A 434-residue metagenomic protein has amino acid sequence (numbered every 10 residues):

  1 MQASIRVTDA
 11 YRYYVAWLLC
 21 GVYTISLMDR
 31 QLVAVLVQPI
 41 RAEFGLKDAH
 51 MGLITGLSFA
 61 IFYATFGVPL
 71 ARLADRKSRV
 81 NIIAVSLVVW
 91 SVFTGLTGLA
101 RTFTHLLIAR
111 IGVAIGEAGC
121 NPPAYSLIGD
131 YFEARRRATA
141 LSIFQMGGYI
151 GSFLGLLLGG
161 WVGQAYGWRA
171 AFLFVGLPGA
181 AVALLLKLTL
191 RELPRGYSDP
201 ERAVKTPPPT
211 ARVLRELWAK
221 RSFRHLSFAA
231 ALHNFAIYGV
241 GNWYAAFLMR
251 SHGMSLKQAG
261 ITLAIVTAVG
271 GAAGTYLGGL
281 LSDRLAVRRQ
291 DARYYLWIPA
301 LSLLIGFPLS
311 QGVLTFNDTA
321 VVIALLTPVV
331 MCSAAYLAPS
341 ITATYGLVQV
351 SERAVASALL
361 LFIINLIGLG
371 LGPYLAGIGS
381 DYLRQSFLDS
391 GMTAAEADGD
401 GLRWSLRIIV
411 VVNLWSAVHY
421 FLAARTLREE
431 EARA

Functional and structural regions predicted by a protein language model:
Q2-T8, P194-S227, S251: Juxtamembrane intracellular "pre-TM" segments in multi-pass secondary transporters
V33-A34, R221-Y276, S333-L337, I341 (+1 more regions): Extracytoplasmic gate region of multi-pass secondary transporters
L36-T65: Extracellular/periplasmic helix-loop-helix junction of adjacent transmembrane segments in MFS-like secondary
G45, S78, L99-H105, E133 (+1 more regions): Helix-breaking motifs and short loop linkers at transmembrane-helix boundaries and internal kinks in secondary membrane
G56-L70, I265-G278: Central cavity-lining transmembrane alpha-helices of secondary-active solute carriers, predominantly the Major
T65-T104: Conserved MFS/SLC helix-loop-helix module at the cytosolic interface between two early adjacent transmembrane helices
A109-I150: Cytoplasmic helix-loop-helix junction between adjacent transmembrane helices in 12-TM secondary transporters
F144-E192: Helix-loop-helix hairpin linking two adjacent transmembrane segments in secondary transporters
